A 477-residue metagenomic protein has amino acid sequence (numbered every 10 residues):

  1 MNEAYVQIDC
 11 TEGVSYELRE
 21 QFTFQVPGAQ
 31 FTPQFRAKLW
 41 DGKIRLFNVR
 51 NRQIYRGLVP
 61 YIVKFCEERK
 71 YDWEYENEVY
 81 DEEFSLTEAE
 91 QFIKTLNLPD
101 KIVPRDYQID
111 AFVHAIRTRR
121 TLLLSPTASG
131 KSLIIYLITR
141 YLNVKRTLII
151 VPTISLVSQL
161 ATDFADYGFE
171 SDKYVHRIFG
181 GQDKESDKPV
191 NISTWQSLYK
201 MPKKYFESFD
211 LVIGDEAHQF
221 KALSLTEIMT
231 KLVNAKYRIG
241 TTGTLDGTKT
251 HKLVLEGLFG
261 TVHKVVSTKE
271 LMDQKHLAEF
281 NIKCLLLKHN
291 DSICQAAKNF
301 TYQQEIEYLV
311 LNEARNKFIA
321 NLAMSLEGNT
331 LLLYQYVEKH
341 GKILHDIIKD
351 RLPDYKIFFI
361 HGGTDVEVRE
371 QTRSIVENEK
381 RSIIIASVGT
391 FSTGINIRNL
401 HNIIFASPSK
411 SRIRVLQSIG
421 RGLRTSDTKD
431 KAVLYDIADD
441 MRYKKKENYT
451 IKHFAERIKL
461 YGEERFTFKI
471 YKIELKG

Functional and structural regions predicted by a protein language model:
K43-L46, E76-L124: Conserved pre-motif I regulatory segment
R117-R140: Walker A/P-loop
P126-T127, R146-V157, E307-I347, Y461: Conserved strand-helix element at the start of the C-terminal RecA-like helicase core
S158, K173-S186, L331, K342-I343 (+1 more regions): Conserved helicase ATPase core of P-loop NTP-dependent helicases/translocases
G180-L211, A222-E227, T390: Conserved helix/coil segment N-terminal to the catalytic DExD/H
L211, H218-K283, Y461: Post-DEXD/H (motif II) to motif III coupling segment of the RecA-like Helicase ATP-binding lobe
T244, H361-E463: Conserved RecA-like P-loop NTPase helicase motor core
V266-L331: Conserved interdomain linker/interface between the two RecA-like ATPase lobes of SF2 helicase motors
